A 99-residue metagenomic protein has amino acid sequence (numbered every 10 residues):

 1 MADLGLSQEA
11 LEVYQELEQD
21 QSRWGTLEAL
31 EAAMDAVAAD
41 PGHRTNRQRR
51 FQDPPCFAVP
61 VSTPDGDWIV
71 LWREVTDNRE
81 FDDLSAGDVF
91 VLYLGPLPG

Functional and structural regions predicted by a protein language model:
M1, V59-G99: Enriched for short, Lys/Arg-rich terminal
M1-A33: Arg/Lys-rich, positively charged N-terminal/basic patches that mediate binding to nucleic acids
L11-V13, R44, W68, P98: A broad, structure-centric signal for solvent-exposed, well-ordered loop/edge residues that line or flank functional
R23, G42-Q48, D77-F81: Intrinsically disordered, low-complexity boundary segments flanking structured domains
A33-P41, Y93-G99: A short, hydrophobic secondary-structure junction motif
D35-P64: A short, surface-exposed loop/turn module that caps and links secondary-structure elements
